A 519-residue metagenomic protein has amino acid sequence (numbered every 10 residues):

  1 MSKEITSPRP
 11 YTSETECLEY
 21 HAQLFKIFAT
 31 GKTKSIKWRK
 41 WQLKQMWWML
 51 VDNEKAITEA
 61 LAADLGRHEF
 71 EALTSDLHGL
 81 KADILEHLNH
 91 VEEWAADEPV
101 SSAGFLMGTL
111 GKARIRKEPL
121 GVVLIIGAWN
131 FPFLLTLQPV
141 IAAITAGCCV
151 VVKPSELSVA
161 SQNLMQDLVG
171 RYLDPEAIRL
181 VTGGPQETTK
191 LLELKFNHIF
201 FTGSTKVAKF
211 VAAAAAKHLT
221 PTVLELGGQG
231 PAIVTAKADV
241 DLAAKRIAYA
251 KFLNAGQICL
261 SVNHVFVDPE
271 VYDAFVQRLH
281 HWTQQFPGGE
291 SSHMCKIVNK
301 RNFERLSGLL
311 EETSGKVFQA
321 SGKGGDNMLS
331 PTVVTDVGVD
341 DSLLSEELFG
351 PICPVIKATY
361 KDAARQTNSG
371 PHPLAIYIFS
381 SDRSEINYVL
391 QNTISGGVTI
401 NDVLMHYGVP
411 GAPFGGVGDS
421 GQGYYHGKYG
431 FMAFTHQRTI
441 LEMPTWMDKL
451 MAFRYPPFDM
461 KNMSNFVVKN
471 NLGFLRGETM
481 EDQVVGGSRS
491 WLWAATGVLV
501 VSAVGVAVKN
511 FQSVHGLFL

Functional and structural regions predicted by a protein language model:
M1-R114, V501-G505, K509: N-terminal Rossmann-like NAD(P)+-binding subdomain of aldehyde/semialdehyde dehydrogenases
S2-Y11, K26, S35-W38, Q284 (+2 more regions): Conserved C-terminal structural/oligomerization subdomain of aldehyde/semialdehyde dehydrogenase
P8-Y11, L173, K206-G338, K361 (+1 more regions): ALDH superfamily catalytic-core signature
H21-A22, V223-L226, N254-C259, G288 (+2 more regions): Short, flexible turn/loop "capping" segments at secondary-structure junctions
R39, I84, G147, I178 (+7 more regions): Residue-level signal for inorganic ion chemistry
W47-L50, E54, L65, L88-A95 (+12 more regions): Structural signal for hydrophobic packing residues in well-ordered secondary-structure cores of soluble enzyme domains
A103-L242, M480, G487, A494 (+1 more regions): Rossmann-like NAD(P) dinucleotide-binding subdomain of oxidoreductase/dehydrogenase enzymes
